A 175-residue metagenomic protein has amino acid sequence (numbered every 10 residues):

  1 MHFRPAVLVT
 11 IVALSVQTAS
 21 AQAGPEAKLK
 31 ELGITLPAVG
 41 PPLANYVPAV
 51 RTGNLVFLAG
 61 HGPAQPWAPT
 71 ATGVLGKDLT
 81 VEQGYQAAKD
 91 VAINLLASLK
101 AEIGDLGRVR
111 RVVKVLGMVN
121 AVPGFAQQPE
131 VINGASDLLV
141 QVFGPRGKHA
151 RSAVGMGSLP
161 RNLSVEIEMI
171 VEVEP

Functional and structural regions predicted by a protein language model:
M1-P5: Positively charged n-region of N-terminal signal peptides that target proteins for export
A6-Q17: Bacterial N-terminal signal peptides
A21-P175: Short, polar/acidic, helix-capping and beta-turn segments at strand->helix junctions that line the mouths
